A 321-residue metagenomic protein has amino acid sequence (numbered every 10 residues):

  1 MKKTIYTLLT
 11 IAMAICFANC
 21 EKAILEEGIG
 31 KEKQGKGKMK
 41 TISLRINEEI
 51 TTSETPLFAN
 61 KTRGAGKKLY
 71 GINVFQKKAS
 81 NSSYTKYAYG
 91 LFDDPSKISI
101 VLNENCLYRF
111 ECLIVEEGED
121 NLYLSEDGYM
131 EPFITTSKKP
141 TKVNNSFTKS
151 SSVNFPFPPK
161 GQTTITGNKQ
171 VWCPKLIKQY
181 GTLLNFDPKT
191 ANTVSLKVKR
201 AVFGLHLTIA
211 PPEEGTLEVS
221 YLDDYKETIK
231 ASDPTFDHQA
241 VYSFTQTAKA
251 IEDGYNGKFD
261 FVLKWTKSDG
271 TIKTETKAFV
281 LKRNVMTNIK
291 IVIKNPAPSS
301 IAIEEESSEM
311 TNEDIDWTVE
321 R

Functional and structural regions predicted by a protein language model:
M1-T7: Bacterial N-terminal signal peptides that target proteins for export
T4, C16-T52, N284, T311-R321: Bacterial Sec-dependent N-terminal signal peptides
L8-C16: Bacterial N-terminal signal peptides
R45-A65, T208-G215: Structural motif
G66-E126, G215-V285, T311, I315-R321: Tryptophan-paired
K77-K199: Short, low-hydrophobicity acidic/polar segments
T190-Y225: Hydrophobic, aromatic-enriched interface-forming segments
I289-R321: Hydrophobic, glycine-enriched assembly/anchoring segments
